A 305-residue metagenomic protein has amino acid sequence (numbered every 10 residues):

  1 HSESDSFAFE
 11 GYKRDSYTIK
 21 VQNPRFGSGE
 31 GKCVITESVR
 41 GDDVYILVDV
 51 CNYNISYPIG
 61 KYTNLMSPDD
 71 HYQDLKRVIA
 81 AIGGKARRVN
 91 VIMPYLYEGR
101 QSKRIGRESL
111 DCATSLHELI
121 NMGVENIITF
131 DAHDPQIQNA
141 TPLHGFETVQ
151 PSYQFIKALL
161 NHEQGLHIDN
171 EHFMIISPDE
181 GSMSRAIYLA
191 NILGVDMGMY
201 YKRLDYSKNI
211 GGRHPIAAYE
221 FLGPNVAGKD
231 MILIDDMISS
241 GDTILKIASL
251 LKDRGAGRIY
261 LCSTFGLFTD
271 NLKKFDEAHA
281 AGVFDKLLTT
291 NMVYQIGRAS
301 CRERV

Functional and structural regions predicted by a protein language model:
H1-V305: PRPP-associated nucleotide enzymes
